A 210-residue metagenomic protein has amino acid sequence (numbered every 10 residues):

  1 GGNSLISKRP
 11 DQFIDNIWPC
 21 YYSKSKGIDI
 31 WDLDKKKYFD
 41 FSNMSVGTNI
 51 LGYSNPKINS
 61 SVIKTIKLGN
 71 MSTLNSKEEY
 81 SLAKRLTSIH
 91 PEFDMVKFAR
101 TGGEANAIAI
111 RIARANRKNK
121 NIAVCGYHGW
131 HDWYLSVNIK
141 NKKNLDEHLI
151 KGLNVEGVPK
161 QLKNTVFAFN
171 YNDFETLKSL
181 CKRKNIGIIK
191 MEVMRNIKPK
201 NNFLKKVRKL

Functional and structural regions predicted by a protein language model:
G1-K24: Active-site-adjacent loop/helix segments that line or gate small-molecule/cofactor pockets in enzymes
I6-S7, T48-I50, D132-V137: Adenylate-forming
P19-F41: Active-site and channel-lining beta-strand-loop segments that bind or position nucleotide-derived/phosphorylated
K37-N119: Glycine-rich loop-to-alpha-helix module at the N-terminal edge of alpha/beta enzyme cores
D40-N43, G187-M194: Short beta-strands and strand-loop turn motifs
T73-L74, R100, A168, R195-K198: Alpha-helix capping and helix-loop boundary segments enriched in small/acidic/polar residues
S81-G187: PLP-dependent aspartate aminotransferase-fold enzymes
D173-S179, M191-L210: Active-site core of PLP-dependent enzymes with the aminotransferase class I/II
